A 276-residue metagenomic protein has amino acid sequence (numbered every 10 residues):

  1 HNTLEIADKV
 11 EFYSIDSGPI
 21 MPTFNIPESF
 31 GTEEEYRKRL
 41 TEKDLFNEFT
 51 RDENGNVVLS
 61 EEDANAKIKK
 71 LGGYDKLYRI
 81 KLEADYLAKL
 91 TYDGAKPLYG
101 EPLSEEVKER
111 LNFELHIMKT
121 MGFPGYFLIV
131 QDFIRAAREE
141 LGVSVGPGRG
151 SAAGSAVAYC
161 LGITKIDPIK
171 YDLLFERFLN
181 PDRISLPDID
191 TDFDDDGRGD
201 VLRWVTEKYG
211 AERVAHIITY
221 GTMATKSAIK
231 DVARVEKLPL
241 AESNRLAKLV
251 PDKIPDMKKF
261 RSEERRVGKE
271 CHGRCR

Functional and structural regions predicted by a protein language model:
H1-R266, R276: Alpha-helical scaffold/interaction cores of sigma-54-like transcription cofactors and many family A DNA polymerases
E270-H272: Disulfide-stabilized cysteine-rich extracellular repeat microdomains
